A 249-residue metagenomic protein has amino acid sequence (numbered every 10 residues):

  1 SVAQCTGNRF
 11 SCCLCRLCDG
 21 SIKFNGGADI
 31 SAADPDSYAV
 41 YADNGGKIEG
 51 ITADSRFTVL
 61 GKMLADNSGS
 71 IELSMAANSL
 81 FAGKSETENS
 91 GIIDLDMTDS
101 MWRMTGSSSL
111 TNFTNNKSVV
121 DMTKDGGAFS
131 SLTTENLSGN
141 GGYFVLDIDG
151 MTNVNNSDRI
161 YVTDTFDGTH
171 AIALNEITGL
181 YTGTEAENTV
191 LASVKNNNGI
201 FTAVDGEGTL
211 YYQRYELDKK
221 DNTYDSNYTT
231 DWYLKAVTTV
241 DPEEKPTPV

Functional and structural regions predicted by a protein language model:
S1-S11, D19: Acidic, proline/serine/threonine- and glycine-rich low-complexity intrinsically disordered segments
S11-C15, S37-Y41, K62, R159: Structural detector of coil-to-beta-strand junctions
G27-A28: Ankyrin repeat domain, specifically the short helix-to-loop turn at the C-terminus of the second helix of each repeat
A32, N44-T169, L180-T238, E243: Extracellular beta-solenoid/beta-roll
E243-V249: Outer membrane beta-barrel translocator domains of Type V secretion systems
